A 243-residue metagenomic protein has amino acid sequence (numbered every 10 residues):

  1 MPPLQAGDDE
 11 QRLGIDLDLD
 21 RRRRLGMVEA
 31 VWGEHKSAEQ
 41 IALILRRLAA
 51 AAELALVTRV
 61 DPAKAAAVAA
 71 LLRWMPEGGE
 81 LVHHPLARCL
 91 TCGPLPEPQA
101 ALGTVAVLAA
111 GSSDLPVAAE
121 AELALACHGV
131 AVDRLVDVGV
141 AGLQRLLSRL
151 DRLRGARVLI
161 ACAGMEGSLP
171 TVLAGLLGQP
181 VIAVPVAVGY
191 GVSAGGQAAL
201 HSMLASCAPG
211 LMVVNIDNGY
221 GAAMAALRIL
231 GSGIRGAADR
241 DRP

Functional and structural regions predicted by a protein language model:
M1-W74, L81: Long amphipathic alpha-helical segments
E39-I41, D114-A119, L143-Q144, A163-L173 (+2 more regions): Short glycine/serine/threonine-rich phosphate/pyrophosphate-binding segments that cradle anionic phosphate groups
L72, E77, L176-L177, C207-P209: Short, structured coil segments at secondary-structure junctions
C89-T91, A131-R152, G196-A198, V214: Glycine-rich oxoanion-binding loops at beta->alpha junctions
A100-R145: Glycine-rich phosphate/diphosphate-binding loop of Rossmann-like nucleotide-binding domains
A109, D151-R154, V188, V192-P243: C-terminal binding/interaction regions
S148-V186: Glycine-rich phosphate-binding loop
